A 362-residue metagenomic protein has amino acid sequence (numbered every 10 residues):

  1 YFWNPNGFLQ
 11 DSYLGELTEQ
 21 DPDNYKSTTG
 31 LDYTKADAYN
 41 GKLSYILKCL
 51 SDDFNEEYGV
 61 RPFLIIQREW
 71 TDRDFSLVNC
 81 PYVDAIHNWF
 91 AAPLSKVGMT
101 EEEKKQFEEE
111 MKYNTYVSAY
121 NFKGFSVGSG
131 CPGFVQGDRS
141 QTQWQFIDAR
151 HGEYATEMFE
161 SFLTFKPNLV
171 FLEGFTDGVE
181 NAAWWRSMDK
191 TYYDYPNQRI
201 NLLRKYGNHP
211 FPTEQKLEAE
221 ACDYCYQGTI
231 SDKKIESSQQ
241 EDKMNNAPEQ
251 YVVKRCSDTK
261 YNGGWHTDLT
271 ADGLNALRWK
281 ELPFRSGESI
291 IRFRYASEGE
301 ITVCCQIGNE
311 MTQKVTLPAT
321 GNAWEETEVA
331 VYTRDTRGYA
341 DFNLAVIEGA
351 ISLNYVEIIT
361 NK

Functional and structural regions predicted by a protein language model:
Y1-E214: Glycan-processing catalytic domains of CAZymes
F211-K362: Extracytoplasmic
